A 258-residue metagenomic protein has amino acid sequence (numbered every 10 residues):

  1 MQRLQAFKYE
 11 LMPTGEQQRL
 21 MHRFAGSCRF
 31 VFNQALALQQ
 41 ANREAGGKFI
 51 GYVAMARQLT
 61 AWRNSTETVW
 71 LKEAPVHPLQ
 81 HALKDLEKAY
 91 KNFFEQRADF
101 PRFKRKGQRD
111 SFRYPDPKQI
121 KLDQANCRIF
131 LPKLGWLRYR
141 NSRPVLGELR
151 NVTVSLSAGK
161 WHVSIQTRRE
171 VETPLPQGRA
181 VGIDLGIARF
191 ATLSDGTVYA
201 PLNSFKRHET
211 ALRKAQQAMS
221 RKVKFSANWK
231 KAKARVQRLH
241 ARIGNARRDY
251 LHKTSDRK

Functional and structural regions predicted by a protein language model:
M1-K258: Nucleic-acid substrate recognition interfaces
